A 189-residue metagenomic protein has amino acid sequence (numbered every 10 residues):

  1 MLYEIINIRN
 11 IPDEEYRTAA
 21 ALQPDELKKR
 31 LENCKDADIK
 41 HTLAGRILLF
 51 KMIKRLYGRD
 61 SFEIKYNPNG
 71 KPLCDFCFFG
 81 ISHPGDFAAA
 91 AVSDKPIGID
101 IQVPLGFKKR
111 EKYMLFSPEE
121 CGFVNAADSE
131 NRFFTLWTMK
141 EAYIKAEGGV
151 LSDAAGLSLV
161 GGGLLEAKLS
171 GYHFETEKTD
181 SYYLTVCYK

Functional and structural regions predicted by a protein language model:
M1-K189: Core catalytic alpha/beta fold that binds nucleotide/phospho-ligands
